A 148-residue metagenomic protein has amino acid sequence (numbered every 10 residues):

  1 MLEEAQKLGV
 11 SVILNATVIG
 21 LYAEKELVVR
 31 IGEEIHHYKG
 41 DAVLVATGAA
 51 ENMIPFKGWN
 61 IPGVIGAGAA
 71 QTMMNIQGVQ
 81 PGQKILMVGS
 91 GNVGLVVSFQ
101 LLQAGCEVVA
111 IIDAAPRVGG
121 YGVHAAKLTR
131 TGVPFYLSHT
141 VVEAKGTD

Functional and structural regions predicted by a protein language model:
M1-K84: FAD-binding core/adjacent interface of flavoenzyme oxidoreductases
L2-V29, L102-D148: A Rossmann-like FAD-binding core segment of flavoenzymes
G40, P62-G63, G89, K127-R130: A sequence-level detector of short, solvent-exposed, charge-rich linear segments
N52, P62-G63, Q71-R117: Rossmann-like NAD(P)H-binding beta-loop-alpha module
I54-F56, V96-S98, Y121, G146-T147: Short glycine-/acidic-enriched loop or helix-start segments at secondary-structure transitions that form or flank
